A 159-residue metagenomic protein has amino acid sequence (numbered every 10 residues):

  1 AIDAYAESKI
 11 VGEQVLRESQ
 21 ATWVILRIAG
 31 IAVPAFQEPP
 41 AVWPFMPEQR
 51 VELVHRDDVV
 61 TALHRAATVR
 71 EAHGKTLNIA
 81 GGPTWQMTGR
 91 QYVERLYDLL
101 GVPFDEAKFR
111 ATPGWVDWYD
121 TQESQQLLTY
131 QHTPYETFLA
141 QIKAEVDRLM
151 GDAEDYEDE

Functional and structural regions predicted by a protein language model:
I2-V24: Active-site Tyr-X1-5-Lys
D3, V51-V54, M87, Y119 (+1 more regions): Residue-level signal for the nucleotide or nucleotide-sugar donor/cofactor binding architecture
E7, I25-R27, W43-A67, K75: Substrate-positioning beta->alpha
I10, S19, V33-P44, R65-L77: Glycine/proline-rich active-site loop of Rossmann-fold NAD(P)-dependent oxidoreductases
V15-L16, V59, S124: Structural element of the ATP-grasp superfamily
T22-I25, T133-F138: Gly/Pro- and small hydrophobic-enriched strand-loop and loop-to-helix capping segments that sit at the rims
A29-P34, G82: Proline-glycine-enriched beta-turn/loop adjacent to the NAD(P) cofactor-binding site in Rossmann-like oxidoreductases
A62-T121, Q126-L127, F138-E159: Mid/C-terminal beta-alpha module of Rossmann-like enzyme folds, strongest in SDR-family dehydrogenases/epimerases
